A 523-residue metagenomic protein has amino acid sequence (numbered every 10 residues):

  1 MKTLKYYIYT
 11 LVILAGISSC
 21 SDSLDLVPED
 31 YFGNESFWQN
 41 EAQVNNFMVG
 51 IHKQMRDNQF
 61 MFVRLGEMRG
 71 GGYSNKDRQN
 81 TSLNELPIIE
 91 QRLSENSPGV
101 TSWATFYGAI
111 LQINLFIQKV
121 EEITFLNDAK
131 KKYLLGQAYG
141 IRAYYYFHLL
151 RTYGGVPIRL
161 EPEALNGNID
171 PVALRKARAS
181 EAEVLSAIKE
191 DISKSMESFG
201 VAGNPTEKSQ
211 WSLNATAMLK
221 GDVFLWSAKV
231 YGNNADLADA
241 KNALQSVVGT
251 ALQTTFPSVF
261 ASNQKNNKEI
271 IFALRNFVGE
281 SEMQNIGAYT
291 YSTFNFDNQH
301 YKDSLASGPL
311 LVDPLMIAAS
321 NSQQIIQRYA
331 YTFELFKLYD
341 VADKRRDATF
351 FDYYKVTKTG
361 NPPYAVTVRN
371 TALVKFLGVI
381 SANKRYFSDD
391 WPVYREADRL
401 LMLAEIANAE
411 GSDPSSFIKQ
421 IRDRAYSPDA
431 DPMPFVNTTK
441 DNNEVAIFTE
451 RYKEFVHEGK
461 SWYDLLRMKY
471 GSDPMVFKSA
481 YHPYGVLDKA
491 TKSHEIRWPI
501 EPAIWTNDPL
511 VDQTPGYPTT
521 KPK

Functional and structural regions predicted by a protein language model:
M1-E29: Bacterial Sec-dependent N-terminal signal peptides
S19-C20, H52, F60, D77-Q79 (+7 more regions): Long, intrinsically disordered, low-complexity segments
S21-S82, L160, L185, I192-K194 (+2 more regions): An aromatic- and glycine-enriched ligand-binding surface/loop that stacks and positions planar moieties
N45-M55, N80-Y153, R175-V184, I192-T206 (+4 more regions): Conserved, well-structured interaction surfaces
A129-G136, N204-A215, V259-A261, F435-T439: A glycine-rich, coil/turn loop motif that links secondary-structure elements
K344-I421: C-terminal substrate/ligand-recognition segments
